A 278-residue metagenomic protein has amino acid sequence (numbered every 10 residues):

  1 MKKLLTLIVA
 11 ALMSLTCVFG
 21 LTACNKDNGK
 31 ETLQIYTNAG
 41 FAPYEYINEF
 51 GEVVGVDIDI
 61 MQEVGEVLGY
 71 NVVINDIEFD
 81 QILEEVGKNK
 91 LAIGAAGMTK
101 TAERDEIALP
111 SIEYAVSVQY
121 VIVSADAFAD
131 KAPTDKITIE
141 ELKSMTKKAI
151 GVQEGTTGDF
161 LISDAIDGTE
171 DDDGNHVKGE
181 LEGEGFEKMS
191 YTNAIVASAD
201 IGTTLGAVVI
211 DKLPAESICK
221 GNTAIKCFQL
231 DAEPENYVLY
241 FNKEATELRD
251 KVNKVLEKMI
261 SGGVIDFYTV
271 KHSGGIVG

Functional and structural regions predicted by a protein language model:
T16, G20-A23: C-terminal motif of bacterial Sec signal peptides marking the signal peptidase cleavage site
G29-M98, E187-M189: Extracytoplasmic small-molecule ligand-binding "clamshell" domains of the periplasmic binding protein/Venus flytrap
A39, A115-V123, K212-E257, I276-G278: Periplasmic-binding protein-like
I58-D59, V73-V86, K136-I137, D173-I201: Short helix-initiation/N-cap motifs at beta->coil->alpha
E66, N71-K143, K226, D231 (+1 more regions): Acidic, polar ligand-binding/catalytic clefts
Y70-N71, G87-A96, K148-A149, E184-Y191 (+2 more regions): Alpha-to-beta junction loops
Q81, M98-I107, L161-D164, G168 (+1 more regions): A ligand-binding cleft/hinge motif common to bilobed small-molecule-binding domains
D135-S144, V152-F186, T223, C227 (+1 more regions): Ligand-binding clefts/hinges and TM-proximal coupling segments of bilobed small-molecule sensing domains
